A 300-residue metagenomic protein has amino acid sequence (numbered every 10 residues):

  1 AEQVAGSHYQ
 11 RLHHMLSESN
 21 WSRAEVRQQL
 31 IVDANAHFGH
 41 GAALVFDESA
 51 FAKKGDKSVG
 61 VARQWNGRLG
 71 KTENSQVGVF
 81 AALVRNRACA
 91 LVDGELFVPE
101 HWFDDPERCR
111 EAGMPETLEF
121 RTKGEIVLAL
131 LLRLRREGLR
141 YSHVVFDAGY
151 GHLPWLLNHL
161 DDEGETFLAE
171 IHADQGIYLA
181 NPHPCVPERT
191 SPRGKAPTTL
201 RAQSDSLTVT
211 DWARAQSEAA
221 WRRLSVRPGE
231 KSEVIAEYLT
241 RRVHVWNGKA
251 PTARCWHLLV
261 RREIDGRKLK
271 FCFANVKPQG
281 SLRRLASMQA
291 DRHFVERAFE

Functional and structural regions predicted by a protein language model:
A1-V145, G149-A169, A173-G176, H183 (+2 more regions): Conserved, well-structured functional cores that handle cations and Mg-NTP chemistry
R87-A112, E116-E119, L168-H172, I177-R297: An anionic, glycine-rich sequence signature occurring as long contiguous blocks
E300: Mid-to-C-terminal catalytic subdomains of enzymes that bind/position adenosyl phosphate moieties or nucleic-acid
